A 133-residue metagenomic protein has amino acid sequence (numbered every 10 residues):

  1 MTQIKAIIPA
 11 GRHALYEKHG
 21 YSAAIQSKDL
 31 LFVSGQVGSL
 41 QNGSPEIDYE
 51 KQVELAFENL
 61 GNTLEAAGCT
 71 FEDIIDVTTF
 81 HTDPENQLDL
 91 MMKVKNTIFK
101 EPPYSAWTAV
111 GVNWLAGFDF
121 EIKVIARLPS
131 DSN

Functional and structural regions predicted by a protein language model:
M1-E58, N62-I75, H81-N133: N-terminal presequence-like segments and the immediate start of the first folded domain
